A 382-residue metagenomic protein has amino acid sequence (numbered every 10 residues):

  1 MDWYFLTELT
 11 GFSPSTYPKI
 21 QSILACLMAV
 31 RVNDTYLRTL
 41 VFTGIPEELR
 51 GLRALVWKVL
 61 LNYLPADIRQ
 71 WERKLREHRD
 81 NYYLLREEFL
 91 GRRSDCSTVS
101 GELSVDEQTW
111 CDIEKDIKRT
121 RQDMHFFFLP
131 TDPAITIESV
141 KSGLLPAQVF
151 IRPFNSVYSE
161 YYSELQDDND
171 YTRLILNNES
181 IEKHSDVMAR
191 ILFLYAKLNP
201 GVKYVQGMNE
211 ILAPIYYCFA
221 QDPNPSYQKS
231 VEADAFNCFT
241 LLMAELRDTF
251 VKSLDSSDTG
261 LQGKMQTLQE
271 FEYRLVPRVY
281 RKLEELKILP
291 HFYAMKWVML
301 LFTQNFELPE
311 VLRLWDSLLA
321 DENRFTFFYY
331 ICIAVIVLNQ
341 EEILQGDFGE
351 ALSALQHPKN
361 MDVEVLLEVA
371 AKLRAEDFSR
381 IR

Functional and structural regions predicted by a protein language model:
M1-G201, Y216, P223-N224, T240 (+2 more regions): N-terminal transition regions in large eukaryotic proteins
Y4-F5, G11-Y17, R92-D95, V99 (+5 more regions): Extended, Lys/Glu/Leu-rich amphipathic alpha-helical scaffolds
I45, L319-E322: Solenoid-like repeat scaffolds
L49-R53, D106, S180-H184, Y204-M208 (+2 more regions): Helix-start/N-cap signature of alpha-helical segments
W57-V59, E72-H78, S100, V205 (+5 more regions): Short amphipathic alpha-helical segments embedded in low-complexity Lys/Glu-rich regions
E179, E284-L289, L301-T303: Short basic-aromatic helix/loop recognition motifs at nucleic-acid and histone-peptide binding interfaces
A189-K197, N209-C218, N237-L241, E270 (+4 more regions): Contiguous, well-ordered alpha-helical segments that form the cores/surfaces of helical PPI scaffolds
V205, F306-E310: Helix N-cap / loop-to-helix initiation motif
